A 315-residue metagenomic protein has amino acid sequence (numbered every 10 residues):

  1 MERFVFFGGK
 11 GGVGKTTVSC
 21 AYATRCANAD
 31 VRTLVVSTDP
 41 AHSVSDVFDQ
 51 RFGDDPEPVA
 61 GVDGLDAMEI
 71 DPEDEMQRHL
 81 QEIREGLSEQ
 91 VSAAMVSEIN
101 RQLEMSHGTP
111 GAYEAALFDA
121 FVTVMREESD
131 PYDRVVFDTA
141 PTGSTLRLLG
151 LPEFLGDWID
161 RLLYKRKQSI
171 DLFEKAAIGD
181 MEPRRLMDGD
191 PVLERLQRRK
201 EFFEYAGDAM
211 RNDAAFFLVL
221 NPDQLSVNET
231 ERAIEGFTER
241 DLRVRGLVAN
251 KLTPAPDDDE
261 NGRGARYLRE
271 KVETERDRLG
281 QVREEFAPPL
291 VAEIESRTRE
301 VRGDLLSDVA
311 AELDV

Functional and structural regions predicted by a protein language model:
M1-R3, C26-A29, V315: Terminal disorder- and signal-encoded targeting elements
G9: The Walker A (P-loop) glycine that initiates the GxxxxGKT/S ATP-binding motif of P-loop NTPases
G14: Conserved glycine(s) of the Walker
T17-V18: Hydrophobic positions on the alpha1 helix immediately C-terminal to the Walker A/P-loop
A21-M95: N-terminal phosphate/diphosphate-binding loop that engages ATP/GTP or pyrophosphate donors across diverse enzyme folds
V91-L218: Phosphate/Mg2+-binding loops and adjacent switch elements in nucleotide/diphosphate-handling enzyme cores
K200-F217, N221-V315: C-terminal lobe/tail of nucleotide-utilizing enzymes
